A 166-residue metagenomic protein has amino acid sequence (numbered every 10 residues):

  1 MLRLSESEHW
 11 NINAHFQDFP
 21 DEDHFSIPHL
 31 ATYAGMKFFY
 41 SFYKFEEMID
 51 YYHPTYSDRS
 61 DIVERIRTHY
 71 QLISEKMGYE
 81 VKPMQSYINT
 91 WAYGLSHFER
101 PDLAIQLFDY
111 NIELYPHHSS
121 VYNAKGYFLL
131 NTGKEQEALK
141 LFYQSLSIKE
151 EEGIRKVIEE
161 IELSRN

Functional and structural regions predicted by a protein language model:
L2-V63, G78: C-terminal catalytic histidine-bearing segment of alpha/beta-hydrolase fold enzymes
Q85, P101, S119-S120, E152-G153: Helix-start (N-cap) detector for alpha-helical repeat units in TPR-like alpha-solenoids, especially tetratricopeptide
N89-T90, S120-A124, R155-I158: Alpha-solenoid helical repeat scaffolds
P116, K149-E150: Short coil turns that delineate tetratricopeptide repeat
